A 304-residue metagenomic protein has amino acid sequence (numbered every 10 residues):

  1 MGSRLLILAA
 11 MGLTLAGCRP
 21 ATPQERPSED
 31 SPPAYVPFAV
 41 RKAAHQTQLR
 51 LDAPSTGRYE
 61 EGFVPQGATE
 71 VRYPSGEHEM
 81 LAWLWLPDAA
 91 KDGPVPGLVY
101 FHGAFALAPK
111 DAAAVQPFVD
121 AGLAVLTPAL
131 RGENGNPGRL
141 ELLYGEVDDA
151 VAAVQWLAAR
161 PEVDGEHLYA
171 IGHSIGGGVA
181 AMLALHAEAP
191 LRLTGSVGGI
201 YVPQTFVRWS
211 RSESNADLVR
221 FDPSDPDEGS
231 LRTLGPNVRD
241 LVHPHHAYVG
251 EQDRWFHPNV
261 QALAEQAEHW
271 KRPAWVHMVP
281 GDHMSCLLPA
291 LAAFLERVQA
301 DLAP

Functional and structural regions predicted by a protein language model:
H45-K91: N-terminal cap/lid segment of alpha/beta-hydrolase-fold proteins
K91-V95, Y100-R139: Short substrate-entry loop that stabilizes the transition state in hydrolases
E141-P161: Alpha/beta-hydrolase active-site loop
V163-S174: Alpha/beta-hydrolase fold nucleophile elbow
G177-E188: Short glycine-enriched nucleophile-adjacent loop and the immediately C-terminal alpha-helix near the catalytic center
L193, G199-N237: Mobile cap/lid helix-loop segments that gate and shape the active-site cleft of serine hydrolases
L241, A247-V249: Short beta-strand/loop motif that positions the catalytic acidic residue of the alpha/beta-hydrolase fold
W255, Q261, H269-P304: C-terminal catalytic histidine-bearing segment of alpha/beta-hydrolase fold enzymes
